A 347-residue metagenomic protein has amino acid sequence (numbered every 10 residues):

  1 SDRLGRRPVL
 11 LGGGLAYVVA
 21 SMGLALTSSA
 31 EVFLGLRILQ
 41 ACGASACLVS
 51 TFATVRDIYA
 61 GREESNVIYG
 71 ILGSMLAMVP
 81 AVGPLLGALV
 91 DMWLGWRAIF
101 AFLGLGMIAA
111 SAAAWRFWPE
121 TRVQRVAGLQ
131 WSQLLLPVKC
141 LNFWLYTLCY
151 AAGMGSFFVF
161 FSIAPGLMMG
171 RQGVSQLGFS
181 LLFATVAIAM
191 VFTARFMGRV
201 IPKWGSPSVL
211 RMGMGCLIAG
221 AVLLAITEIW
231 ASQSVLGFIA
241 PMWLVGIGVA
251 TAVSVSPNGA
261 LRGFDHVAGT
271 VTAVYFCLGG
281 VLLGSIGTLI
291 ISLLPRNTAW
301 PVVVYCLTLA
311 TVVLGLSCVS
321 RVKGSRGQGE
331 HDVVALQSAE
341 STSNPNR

Functional and structural regions predicted by a protein language model:
S1-A30: Conserved MFS/SLC helix-loop-helix module at the cytosolic interface between two early adjacent transmembrane helices
S1-L4, T193-P207: Helix-to-loop junctions at the C-terminal end of transmembrane segments in multipass secondary transporters
A16-G23, E31-Q40, L236-M242: Paired small-residue
A30-V32, G70-W115: Helix-loop-helix hairpin linking two adjacent transmembrane segments in secondary transporters
L36-M78: Cytoplasmic helix-loop-helix junction between adjacent transmembrane helices in 12-TM secondary transporters
P119-T147: Juxtamembrane intracellular "pre-TM" segments in multi-pass secondary transporters
S208-V255: C-terminal transmembrane helical hairpin of 12-TM major facilitator-type secondary transporters
N258-T298, C306: A late C-terminal transmembrane helix in Major Facilitator Superfamily
